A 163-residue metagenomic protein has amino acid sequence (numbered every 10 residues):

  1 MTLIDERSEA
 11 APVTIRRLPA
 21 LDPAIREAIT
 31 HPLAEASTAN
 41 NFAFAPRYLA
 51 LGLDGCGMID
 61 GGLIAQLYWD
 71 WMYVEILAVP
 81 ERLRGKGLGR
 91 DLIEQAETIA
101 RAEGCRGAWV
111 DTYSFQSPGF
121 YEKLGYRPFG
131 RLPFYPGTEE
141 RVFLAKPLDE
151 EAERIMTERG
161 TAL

Functional and structural regions predicted by a protein language model:
M1-L21, E150-L163: Conserved N-terminal entry element of GNAT/NAT acetyltransferase domains
V13-E75, P80, F115, F134 (+1 more regions): Acetyl-CoA-dependent GNAT
I29, Y121, Y126: Conserved active-site tyrosine of GNAT-family acetyltransferases
G85-T98, K123: Conserved acetyl-CoA-binding loop-helix of GNAT-fold acetyltransferases
A100-S114: Conserved GNAT acetyl-CoA-binding A-motif
W109-D111, R127-F143: Conserved catalytic-core motifs of GNAT/GCN5-like acyltransferases
